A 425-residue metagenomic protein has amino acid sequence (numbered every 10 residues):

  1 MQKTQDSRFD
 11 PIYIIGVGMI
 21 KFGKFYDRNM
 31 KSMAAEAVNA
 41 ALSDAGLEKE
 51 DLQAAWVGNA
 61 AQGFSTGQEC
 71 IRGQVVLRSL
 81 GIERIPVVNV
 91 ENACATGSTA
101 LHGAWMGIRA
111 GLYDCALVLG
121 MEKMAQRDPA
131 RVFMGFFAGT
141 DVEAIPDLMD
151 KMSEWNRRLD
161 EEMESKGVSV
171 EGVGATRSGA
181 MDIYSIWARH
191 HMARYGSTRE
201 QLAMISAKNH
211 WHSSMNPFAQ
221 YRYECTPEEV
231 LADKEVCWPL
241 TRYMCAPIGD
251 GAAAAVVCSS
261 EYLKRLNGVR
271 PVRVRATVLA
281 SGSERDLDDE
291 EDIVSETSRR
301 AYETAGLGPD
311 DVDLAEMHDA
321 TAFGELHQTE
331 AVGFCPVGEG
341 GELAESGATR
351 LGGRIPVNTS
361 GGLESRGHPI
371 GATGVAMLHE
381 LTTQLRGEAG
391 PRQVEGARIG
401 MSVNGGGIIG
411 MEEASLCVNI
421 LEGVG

Functional and structural regions predicted by a protein language model:
M1-A95, G103, G174, I183 (+5 more regions): Conserved active-site "lid/cap" helical segment
M1-K31, S153-G174, M204, E235-R300 (+4 more regions): Condensing-enzyme catalytic core mediating Claisen C-C bond formation in acyl metabolism
D6-Y13, Q62-L119, K123-E171, T176-I183 (+4 more regions): Conserved catalytic cysteine-centered active-site region of acyl-thioester-dependent Claisen-condensing enzymes
I14, K49-N59, P86-N92, A116-G120 (+6 more regions): Beta-strand segments within the central parallel beta-sheet cores of soluble alpha/beta enzyme folds
G63-I71, D286-E291, D319-E342, P369-G371 (+1 more regions): Short glycine/threonine-rich loop-to-helix capping motif typified by GTGT followed within a few residues by an Asp-Pro
E91-E122, A180-M215, A255-E261, R366-A389: Active-site-proximal alpha-helical scaffold in enzymes
G120-F136, S206-Q220, S281-D286, T321-H327 (+1 more regions): Acyl-CoA/ACP chain-elongation machinery
R299-A322, A331, L363-P369: Extended C-terminal subregions enriched in glycine
